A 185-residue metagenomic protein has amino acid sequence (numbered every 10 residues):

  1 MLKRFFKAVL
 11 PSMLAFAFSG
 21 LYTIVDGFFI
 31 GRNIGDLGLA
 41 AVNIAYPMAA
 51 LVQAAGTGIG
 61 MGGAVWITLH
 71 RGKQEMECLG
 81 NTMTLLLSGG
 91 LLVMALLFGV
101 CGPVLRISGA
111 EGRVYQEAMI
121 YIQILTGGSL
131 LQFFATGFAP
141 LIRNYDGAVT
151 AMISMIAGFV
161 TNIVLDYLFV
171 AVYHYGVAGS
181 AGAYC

Functional and structural regions predicted by a protein language model:
M1-V9, I67-L130, V164, V172-C185: Short alpha-helical transmembrane segments in multi-pass integral membrane proteins
L2-L21, V25, M48, V52-A55 (+2 more regions): Residue-level signal for short hydrophobic patches within transmembrane helices of multi-pass membrane transporters
S12, F16, F28, V65 (+4 more regions): Transmembrane alpha-helix boundary and packing residues in multipass membrane permease domains and related
L21-I24, N33-D36, H70, N144-Y145 (+1 more regions): Helix-loop interface residues and adjacent transmembrane-helix termini in multi-pass membrane transporters, primarily
I30-A50, R113-E117, V177-G182: Interfacial/gating helices of multi-pass transporter permease domains
L39-A95, Q132-A151: Small-residue-rich hydrophobic transmembrane alpha-helices
A110-A118, I122, S129-I156: Cytoplasmic helix-loop-helix junction between adjacent transmembrane helices in 12-TM secondary transporters
L141-Y167, A178-C185: Alpha-helical transmembrane segments of multi-pass membrane transporters/permeases
